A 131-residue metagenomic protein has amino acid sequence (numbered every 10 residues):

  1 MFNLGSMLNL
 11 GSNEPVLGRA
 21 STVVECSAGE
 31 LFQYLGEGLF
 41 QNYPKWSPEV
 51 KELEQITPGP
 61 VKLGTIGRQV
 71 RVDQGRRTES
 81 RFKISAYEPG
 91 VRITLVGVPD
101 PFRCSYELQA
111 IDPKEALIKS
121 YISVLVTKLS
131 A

Functional and structural regions predicted by a protein language model:
F2-T57: Hydrophobic ligand-binding cavity/cleft-lining segments
L17-R19, R77-R81, P101-S105: Short, surface-exposed coil-to-beta transition loops
V24, D73-G75, E88, G97-P101 (+1 more regions): A generic beta-sheet turn/junction motif
E25-G29, P58-K62, S85-G90, E107-L117: A short, structured loop/turn motif at beta-sheet edges
C26, D73, V124-K128: Beta-strand elements of well-folded, non-transmembrane domains
L31-L35, Y43, G67, I84 (+2 more regions): Hydrophobic pocket/interface hotspot
Q41-E79, Y87-G90: Short beta-edge strand/loop motif at the mouth of beta-sheet-based domains
V96-A131: Beta-strand/loop substructures that line and gate deep hydrophobic ligand-binding cavities in soluble
